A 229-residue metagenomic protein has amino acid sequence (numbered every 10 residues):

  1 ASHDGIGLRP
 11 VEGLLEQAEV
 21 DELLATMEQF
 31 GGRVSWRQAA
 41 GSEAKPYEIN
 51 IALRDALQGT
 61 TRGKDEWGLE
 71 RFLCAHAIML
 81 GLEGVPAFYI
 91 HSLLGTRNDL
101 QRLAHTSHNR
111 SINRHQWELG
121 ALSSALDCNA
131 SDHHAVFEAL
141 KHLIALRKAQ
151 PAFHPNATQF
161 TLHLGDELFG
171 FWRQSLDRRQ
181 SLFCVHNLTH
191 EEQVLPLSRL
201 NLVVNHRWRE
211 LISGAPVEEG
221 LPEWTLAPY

Functional and structural regions predicted by a protein language model:
A1-Y229: Active-site and adjacent substrate-binding regions of carbohydrate-active enzymes
